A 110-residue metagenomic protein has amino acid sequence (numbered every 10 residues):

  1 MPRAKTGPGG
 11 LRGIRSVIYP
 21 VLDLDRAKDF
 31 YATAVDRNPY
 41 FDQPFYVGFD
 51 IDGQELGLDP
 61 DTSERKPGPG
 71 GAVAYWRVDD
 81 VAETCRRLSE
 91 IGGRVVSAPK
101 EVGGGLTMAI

Functional and structural regions predicted by a protein language model:
M1-G10, R86, E90-I110: Vicinal oxygen chelate
R12, I18-L56: Core segments of cupin and vicinal oxygen chelate
I14-L22, V47-D50, R65-I91, T107-I110: Vicinal oxygen chelate
V35-Y40, Y75, A98-K100: Short linear motifs in intrinsically disordered
F41-D42, D59-S63, E101: Acetyl-CoA-dependent GNAT
E55, E64-R65: Short, surface-exposed beta-strand-loop junctions and turns on beta-sheet-rich folds
L56-D59, I110: Conserved beta-strand in the GNAT
